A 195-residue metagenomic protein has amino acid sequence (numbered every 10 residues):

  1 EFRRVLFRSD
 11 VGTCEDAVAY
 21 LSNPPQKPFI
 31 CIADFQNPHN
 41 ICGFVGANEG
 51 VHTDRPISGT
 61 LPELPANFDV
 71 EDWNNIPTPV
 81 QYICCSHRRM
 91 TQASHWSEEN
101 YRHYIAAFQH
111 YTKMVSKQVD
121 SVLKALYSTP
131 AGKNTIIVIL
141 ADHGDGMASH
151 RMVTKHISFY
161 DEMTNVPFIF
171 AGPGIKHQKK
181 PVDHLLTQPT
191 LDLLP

Functional and structural regions predicted by a protein language model:
E1-L6: Short, small-residue-biased leader/transition segments that mark boundaries at the very start of proteins
F7-C14, Y111, V115: Phosphate/oxyanion-binding active-site loops and adjacent basic polyanion-contact surfaces
V11-E15, E99-R102: Generic alpha-helical secondary structure signal
G12, D16-A19, S121: Alpha-helical elements of Rossmann-like donor-binding domains used by nucleotide-donor carbohydrate transfer enzymes
N23-K27, F35-N134, V138-L186: Active-site-proximal cap/lid insertion segments
T190-P195: Active-site-proximal alpha-helical segments within enzyme catalytic domains
